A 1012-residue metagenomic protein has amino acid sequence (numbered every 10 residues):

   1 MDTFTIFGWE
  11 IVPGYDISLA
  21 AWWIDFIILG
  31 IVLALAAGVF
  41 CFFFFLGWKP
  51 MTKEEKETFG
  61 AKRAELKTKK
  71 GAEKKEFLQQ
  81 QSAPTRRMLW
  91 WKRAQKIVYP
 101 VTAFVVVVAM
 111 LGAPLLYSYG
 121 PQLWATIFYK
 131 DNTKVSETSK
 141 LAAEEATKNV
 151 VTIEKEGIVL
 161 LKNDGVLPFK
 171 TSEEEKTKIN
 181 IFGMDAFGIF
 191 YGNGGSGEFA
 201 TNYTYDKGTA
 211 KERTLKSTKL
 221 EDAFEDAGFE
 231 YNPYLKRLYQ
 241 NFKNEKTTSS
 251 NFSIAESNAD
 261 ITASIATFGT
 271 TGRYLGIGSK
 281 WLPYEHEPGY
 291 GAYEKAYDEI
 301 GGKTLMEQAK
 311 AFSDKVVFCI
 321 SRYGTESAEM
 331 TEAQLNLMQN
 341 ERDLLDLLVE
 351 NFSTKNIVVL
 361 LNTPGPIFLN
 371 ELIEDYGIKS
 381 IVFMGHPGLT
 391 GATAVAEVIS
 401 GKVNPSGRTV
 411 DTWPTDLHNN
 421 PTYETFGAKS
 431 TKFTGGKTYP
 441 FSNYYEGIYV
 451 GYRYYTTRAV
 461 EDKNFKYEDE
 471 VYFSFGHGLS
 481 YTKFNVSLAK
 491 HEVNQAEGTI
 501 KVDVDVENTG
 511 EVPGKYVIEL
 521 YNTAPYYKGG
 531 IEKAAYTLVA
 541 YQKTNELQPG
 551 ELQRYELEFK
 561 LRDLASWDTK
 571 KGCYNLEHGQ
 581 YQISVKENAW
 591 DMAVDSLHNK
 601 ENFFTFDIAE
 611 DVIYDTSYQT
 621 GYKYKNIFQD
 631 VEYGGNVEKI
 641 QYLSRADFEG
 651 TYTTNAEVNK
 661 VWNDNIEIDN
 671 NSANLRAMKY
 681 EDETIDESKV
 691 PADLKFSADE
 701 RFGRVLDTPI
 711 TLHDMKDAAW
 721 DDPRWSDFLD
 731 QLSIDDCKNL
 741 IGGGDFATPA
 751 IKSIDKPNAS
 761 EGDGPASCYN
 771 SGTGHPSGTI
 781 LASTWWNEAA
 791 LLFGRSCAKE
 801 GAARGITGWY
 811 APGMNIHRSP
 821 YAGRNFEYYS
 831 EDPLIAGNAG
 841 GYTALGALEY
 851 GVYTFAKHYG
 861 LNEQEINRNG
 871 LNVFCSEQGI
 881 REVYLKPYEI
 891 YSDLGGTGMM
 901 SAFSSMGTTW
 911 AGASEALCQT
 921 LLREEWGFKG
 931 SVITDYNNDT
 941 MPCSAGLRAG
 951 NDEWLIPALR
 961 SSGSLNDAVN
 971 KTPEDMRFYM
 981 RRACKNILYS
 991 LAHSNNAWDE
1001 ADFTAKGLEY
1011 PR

Functional and structural regions predicted by a protein language model:
M1-W567, N575-A589, K625-R1012: Glycoside hydrolase catalytic-domain context in secreted enzymes
L561-Y618: Terminal connector regions
